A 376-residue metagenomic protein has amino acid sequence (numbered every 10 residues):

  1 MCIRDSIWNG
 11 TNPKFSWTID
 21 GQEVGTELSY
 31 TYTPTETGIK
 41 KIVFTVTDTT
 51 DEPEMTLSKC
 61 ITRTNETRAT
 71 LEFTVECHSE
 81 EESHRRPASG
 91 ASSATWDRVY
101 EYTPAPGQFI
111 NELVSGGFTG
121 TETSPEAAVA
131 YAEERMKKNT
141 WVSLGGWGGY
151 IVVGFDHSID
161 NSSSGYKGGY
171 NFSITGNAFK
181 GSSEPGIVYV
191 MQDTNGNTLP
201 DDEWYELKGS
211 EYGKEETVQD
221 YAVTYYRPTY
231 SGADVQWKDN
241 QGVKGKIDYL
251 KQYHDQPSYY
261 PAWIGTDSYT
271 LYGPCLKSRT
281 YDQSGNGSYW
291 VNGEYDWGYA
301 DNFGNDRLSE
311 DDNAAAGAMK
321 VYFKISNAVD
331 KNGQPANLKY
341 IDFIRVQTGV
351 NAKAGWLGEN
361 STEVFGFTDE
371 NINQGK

Functional and structural regions predicted by a protein language model:
M1-D5: Conserved small/polar residues in nucleotide/adenosyl-binding loops
W8-S16: Solvent-exposed loop segments of extracellular immunoglobulin-like
N12, T37-K41, L338-F343: Extracellular Ig-like/FN3 beta-sandwich strand-entry sites
S16-T33: Surface-exposed, flexible coil segments in extracellular/virion-facing regions
T47-T64: Short, solvent-exposed loop/turn segments at the edges of extracellular beta-sandwich modules
T74-E184, K208-K376: A domain-level signal for the mature, folded cores of soluble proteins
K167, T194-E203: Acidic, glycine-anchored loop motifs typical of Ca2+
